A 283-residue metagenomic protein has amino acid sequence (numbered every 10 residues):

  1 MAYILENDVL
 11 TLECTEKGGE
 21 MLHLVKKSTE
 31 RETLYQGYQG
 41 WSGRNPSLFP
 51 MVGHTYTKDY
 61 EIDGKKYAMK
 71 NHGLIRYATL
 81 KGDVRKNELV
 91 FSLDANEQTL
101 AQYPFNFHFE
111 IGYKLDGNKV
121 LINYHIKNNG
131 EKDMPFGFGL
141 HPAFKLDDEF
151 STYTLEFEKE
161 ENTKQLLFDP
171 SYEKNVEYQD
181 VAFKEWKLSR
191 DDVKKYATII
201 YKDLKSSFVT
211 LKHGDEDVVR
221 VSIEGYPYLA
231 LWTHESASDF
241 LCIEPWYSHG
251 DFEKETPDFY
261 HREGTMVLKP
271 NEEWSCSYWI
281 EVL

Functional and structural regions predicted by a protein language model:
T11-K66: Acidic-aromatic substrate-binding/catalytic surfaces of carbohydrate-active enzymes
Y60-G64, A68, M266-V282: Short Pro-Gly-centered flexible turn/kink motifs
K65-G117: Extended, loop-rich substrate-binding clefts of extracytoplasmic carbohydrate-active enzymes
Y67, H72-V84, W186-G264: Acidic/His-leaning functional-site neighborhoods
E97-D147: Acidic, contiguous internal or C-terminal segments within carbohydrate-active enzymes that form a structured patch used
E110-G112, E263-L268: Beta-strand-rich interaction surfaces with strong enrichment in secreted/lumenal proteins
D133, A143-L146, F150-E224: Active-site/ligand-binding surface loops and adjacent short beta/alpha elements that line catalytic pockets across
